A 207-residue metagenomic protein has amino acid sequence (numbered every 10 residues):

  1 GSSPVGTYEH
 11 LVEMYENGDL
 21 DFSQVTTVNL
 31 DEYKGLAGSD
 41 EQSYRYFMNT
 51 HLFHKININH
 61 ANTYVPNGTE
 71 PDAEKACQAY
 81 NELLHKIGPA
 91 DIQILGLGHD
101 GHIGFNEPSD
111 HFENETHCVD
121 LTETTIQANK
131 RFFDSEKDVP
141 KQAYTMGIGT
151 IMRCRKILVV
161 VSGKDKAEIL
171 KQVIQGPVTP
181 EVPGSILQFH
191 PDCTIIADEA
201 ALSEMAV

Functional and structural regions predicted by a protein language model:
G1, N29, P66-N67, I94-L97 (+2 more regions): Short beta-strand segments
S2-T7, E82-P108: A glycine-rich beta-strand to alpha-helix segment that forms a phosphate/ribose-binding loop at ligand/cofactor sites
E9-L20, Y44-Y46, P108-C118, V178: A glycine- and small-aliphatic-rich helix-loop capping segment at beta-alpha/alpha-beta transitions that lines
D19-D21, N57, L84-G88, F112 (+2 more regions): Solvent-exposed alpha-helices and their adjacent loops that cap or buttress functional pockets in soluble metabolic
D19-I92: Ligand-binding beta-strand-loop-alpha-helix segment within the catalytic cores of soluble metabolic enzymes
T69-D72, D134-P140, V173-Q175: Short, flexible loop segments at the rims of nucleotide/cofactor-binding pockets, characterized by
D100, G104-I148: Class I SAM-dependent methyltransferase SAM-binding "motif I" and its flanking Rossmann-like core
G149, R153-V207: ATP/nucleoside-binding phosphotransfer catalytic cores, i.e., glycine-rich phosphate-binding loops
